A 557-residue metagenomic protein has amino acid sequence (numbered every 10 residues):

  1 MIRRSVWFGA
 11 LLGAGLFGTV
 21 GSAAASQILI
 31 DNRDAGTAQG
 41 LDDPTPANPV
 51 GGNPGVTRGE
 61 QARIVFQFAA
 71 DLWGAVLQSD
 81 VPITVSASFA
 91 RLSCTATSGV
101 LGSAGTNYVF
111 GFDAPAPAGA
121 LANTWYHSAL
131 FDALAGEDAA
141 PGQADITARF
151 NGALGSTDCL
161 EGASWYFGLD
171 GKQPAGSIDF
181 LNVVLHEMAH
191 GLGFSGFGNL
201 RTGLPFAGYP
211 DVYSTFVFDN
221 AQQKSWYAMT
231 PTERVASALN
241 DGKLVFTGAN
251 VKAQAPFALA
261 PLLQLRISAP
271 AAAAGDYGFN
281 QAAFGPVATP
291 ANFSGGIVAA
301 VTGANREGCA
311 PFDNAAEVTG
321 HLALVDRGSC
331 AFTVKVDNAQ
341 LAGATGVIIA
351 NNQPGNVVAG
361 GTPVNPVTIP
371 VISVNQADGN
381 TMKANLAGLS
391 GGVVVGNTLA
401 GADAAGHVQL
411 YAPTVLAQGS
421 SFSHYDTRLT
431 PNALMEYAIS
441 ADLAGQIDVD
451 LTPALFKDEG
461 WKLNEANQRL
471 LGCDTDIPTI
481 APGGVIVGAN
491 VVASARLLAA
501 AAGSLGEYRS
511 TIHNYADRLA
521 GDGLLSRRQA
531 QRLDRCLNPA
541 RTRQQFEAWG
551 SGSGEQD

Functional and structural regions predicted by a protein language model:
M1-A10: Bacterial N-terminal signal peptides that target proteins for export
G9-T19: Bacterial N-terminal signal peptides
T19-A25: Sec/Tat signal peptide C-region and signal peptidase I cleavage site
A25-L185, H190-Q264, A384-N467: Extracellular zinc-dependent metalloprotease catalytic-domain scaffold
I30, F150, V298-A299, A323 (+2 more regions): Bulky hydrophobic/aromatic "packing anchor" residues in well-ordered structure
A249-T414: Structured lumen-facing ectodomains of secretory-pathway proteins
N464-D557: Soluble extracellular-acting proteins and domains
